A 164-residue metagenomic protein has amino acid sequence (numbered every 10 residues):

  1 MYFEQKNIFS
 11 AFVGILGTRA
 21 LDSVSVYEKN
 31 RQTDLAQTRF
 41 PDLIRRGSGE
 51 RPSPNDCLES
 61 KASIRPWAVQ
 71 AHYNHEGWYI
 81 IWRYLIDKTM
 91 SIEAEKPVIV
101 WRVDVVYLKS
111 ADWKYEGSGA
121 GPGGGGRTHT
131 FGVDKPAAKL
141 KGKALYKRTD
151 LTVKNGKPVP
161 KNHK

Functional and structural regions predicted by a protein language model:
M1-F40, I44-D56, A62-K164: Nucleic-acid endonuclease domains
